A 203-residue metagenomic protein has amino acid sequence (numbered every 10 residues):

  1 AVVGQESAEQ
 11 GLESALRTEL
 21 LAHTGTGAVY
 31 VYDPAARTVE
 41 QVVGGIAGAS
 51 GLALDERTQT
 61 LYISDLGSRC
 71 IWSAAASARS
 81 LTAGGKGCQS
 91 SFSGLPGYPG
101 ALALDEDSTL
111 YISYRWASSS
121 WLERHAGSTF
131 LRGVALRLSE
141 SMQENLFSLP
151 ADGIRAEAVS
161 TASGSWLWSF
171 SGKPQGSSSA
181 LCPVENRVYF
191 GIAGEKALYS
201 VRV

Functional and structural regions predicted by a protein language model:
A1, A8-E9, H23-A28, V42-T60 (+3 more regions): Beta-rich, blade/repeat-based domains predominating in secreted/periplasmic proteins but also intracellular
V2-G4, I63-S64, Y111-S113, F190-G191: Residue position within the beta-strands of beta-propeller blades
V3-T24, R115-P150: Short, conserved, GDST-rich strand-edge loop motifs in beta-rich repeat architectures
E6-S7, G67, S77, W116 (+1 more regions): Residue-level signature of beta-propeller blades and closely related beta-rich strand-turn architectures in secreted
L20-L21, G27-Y30, C70-W72, R155-E157 (+1 more regions): A short loop-to-beta-strand structural motif that recurs across blades of beta-propeller domains
Y32-R37, A75-R79, S160-G164, R202-V203: Short loop/turn segments that connect beta-strands within beta-propeller blades
T38-V43, G87-S93, S165-S171: A short beta-strand motif characteristic of beta-propeller blades
S118, S178-V203: Blade-level signature of beta-propeller repeat domains, shared across WD40, Kelch, NHL, RCC1 and BNR/Asp-box propellers
